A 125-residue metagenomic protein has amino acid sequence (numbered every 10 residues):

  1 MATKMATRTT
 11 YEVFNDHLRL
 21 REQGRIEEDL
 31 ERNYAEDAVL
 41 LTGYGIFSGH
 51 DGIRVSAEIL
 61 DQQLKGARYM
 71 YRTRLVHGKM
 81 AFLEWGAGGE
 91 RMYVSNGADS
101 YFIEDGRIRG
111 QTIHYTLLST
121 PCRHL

Functional and structural regions predicted by a protein language model:
M1-T9, P121, L125: Basic/polar N-terminal segments that are highly enriched at the extreme N-terminus, encompassing both cleavable
K4-R25: Short, aromatic-enriched amphipathic alpha-helices that serve as compact interaction elements
L20, R25-G78: A solvent-exposed, acidic/Ser-Thr-rich amphipathic alpha-helical stretch
L40, L83, G110-Q111: Short hydrophobic/aromatic-rich beta-strand segments that constitute the beta-sheet cores of beta-sandwich/beta-barrel
R68-Y69, Y93-D99: Short, surface-exposed coil-to-beta transition loops
H77-M80, D105: Residue-level signal for tight coil/turn positions that link beta-strands
F82-E90: Short beta-strand segments that buttress and anchor functional surface loops
N96, S100-L125: Short beta-strand edge/turn micro-motifs at domain boundaries
